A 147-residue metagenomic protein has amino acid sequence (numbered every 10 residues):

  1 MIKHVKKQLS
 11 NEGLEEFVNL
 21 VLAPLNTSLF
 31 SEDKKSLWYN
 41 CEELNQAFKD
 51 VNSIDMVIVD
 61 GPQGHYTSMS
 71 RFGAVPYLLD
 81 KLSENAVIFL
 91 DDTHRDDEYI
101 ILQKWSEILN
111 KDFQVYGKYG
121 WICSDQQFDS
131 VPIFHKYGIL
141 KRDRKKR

Functional and structural regions predicted by a protein language model:
M1-T27: SAM cofactor-binding core of SAM-dependent methyltransferases, primarily the Rossmann-like beta-alpha-beta module
K3-K7, E32, Y99-L102: A short acidic (Asp/Glu
V5, L9, F48, W105-L109: Hydrophobic, Leu/Ile/Phe/Ala-enriched alpha-helical segments that form helix-helix packing faces
L14-L22, K34-K49, H135-G138: A polyampholytic, Gly/Pro-enriched intrinsically disordered region
E15, N52-I54, N85: A general structural motif
P24-N26, P62-R147: C-terminal substrate-binding/active-site "lid" region of AdoMet-derived donor-dependent transferases
S31-K49, G64-Y77: A short, conserved alpha-helix within the catalytic core of class I
A47-V57: A short acidic, Gly/Pro-enriched loop at the edge of an enzyme's catalytic core that lines a small-molecule cofactor
